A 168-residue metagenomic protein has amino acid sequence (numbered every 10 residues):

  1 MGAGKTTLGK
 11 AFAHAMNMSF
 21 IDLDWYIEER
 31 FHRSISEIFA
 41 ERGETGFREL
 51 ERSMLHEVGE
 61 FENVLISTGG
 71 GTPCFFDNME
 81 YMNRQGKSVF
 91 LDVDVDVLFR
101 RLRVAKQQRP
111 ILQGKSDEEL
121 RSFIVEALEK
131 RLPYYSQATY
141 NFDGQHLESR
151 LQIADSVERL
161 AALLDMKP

Functional and structural regions predicted by a protein language model:
A3: ATP-binding Walker
T6: Walker A/P-loop
H14-W25, R33: Post-Walker A helix-loop "phosphate-sensing" segment adjacent to the P-loop in P-loop NTPases
A15, E129-P168: NTP-dependent small-molecule kinase module
W25-N83, Q108: ATP-dependent small-molecule kinase phosphotransfer cores that center on conserved nucleotide phosphate-binding segments
G70-T72, D94-V95, L147: Short glycine-rich anion-binding loops that position phosphate/pyrophosphate groups of nucleotides and phosphorylated
Q85-L132: A glycine- and Lys/Arg-enriched "phosphate-lid" helix/loop adjacent to the NTP-binding pocket of small-molecule kinases
